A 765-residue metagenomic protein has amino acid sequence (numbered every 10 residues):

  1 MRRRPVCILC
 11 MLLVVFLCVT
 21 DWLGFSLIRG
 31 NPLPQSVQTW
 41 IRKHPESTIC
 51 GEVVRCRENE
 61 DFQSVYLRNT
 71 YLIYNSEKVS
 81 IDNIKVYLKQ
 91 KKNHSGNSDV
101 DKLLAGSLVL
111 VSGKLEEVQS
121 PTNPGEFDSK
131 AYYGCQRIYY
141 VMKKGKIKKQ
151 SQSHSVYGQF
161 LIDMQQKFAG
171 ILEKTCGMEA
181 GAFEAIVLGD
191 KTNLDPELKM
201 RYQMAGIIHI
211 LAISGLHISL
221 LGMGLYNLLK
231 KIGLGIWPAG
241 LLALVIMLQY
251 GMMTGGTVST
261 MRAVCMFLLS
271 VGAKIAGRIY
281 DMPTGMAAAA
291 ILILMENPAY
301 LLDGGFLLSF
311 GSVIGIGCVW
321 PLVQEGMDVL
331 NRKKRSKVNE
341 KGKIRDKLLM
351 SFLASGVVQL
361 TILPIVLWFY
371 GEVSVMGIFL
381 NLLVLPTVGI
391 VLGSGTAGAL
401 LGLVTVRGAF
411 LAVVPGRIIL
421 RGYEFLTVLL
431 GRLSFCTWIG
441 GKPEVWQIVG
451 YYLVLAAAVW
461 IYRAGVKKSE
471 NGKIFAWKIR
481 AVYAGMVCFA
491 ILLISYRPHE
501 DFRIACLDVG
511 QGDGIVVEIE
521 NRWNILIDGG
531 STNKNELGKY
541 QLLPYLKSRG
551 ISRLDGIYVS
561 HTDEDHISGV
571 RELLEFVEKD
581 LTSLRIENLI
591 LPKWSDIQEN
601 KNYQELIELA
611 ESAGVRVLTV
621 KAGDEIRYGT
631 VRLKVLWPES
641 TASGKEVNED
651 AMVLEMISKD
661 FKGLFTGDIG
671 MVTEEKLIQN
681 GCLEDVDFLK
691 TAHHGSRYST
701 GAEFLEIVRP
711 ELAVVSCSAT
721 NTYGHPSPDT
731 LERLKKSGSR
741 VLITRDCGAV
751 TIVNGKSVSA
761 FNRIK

Functional and structural regions predicted by a protein language model:
M1-W22: Start-transfer (signal-anchor) and selected internal transmembrane alpha helices of multi-pass inner/ER membrane
V14, W22-H209, K539-P544, R553 (+5 more regions): Membrane-interface helix/helix-cap signal primarily in integral membrane proteins
C18-P32, A490-D501: Membrane-interface motif at the C-terminal end of an N-terminal transmembrane signal
S95-L108, S112-K114, Y132, V329-K343 (+1 more regions): Non-globular, low-confidence helical/coil segments that flank catalytic cores
C135-M266, V271, L360, A505-L507 (+5 more regions): Aromatic-rich juxtamembrane segments at the membrane interface
Y157-T175, E179-F183, V187-D190, L198 (+11 more regions): Hydrophobic alpha-helical segments of integral membrane proteins, encompassing both true transmembrane helices
D195-I378, S394, G440-H499, E675 (+3 more regions): Hydrophobic alpha-helical transmembrane segments in multi-pass membrane proteins
